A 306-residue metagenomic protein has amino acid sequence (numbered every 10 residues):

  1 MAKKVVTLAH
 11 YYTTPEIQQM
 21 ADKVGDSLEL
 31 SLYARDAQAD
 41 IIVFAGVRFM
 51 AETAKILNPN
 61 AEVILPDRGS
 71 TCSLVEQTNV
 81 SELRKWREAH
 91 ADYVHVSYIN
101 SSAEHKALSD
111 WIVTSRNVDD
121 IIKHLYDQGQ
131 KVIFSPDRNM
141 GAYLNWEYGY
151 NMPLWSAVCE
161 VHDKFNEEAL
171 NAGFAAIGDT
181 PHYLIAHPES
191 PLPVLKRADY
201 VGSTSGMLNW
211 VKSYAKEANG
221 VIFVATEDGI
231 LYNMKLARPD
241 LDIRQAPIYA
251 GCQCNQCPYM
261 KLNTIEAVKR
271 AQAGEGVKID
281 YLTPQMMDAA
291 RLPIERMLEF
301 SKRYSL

Functional and structural regions predicted by a protein language model:
M1-A225, I230-L306: Active-site loop-to-helix "anion-binding N-cap" substructures in soluble metabolic enzymes
